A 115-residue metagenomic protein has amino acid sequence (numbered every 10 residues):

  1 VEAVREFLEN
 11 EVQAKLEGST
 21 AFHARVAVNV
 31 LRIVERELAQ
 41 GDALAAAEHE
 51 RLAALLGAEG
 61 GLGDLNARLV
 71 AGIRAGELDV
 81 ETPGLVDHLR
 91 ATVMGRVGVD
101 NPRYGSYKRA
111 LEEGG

Functional and structural regions predicted by a protein language model:
V1, A27, R32, A46-E48 (+1 more regions): A broadly tuned "polar low-complexity/structure-edge" signature
A3-E6, T20, E48-G115: C-terminal amphipathic alpha-helical interaction region
R5-E37: N-terminal interaction modules that seed assembly of large macromolecular complexes
E37-A53: Short, charged early-sequence alpha-helical segments and their helix-coil boundaries
